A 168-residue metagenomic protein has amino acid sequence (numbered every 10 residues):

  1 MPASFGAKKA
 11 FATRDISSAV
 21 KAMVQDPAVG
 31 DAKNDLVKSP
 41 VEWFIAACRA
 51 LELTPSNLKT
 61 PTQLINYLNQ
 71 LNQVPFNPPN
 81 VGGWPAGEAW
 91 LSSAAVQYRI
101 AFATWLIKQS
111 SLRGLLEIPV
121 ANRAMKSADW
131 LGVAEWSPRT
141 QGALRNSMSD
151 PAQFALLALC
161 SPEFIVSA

Functional and structural regions predicted by a protein language model:
M1-A168: Flexible, low-complexity segments enriched for small/polar residues
